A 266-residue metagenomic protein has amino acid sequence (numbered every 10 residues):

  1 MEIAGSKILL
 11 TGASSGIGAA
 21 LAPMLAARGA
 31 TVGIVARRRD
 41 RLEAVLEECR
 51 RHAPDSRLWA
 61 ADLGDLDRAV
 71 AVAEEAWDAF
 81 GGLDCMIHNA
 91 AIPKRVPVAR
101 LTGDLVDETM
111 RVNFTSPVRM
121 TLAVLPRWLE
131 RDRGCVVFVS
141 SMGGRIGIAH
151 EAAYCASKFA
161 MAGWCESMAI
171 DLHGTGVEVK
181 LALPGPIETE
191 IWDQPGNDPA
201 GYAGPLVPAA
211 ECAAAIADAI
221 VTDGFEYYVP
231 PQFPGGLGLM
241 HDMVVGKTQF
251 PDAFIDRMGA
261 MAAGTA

Functional and structural regions predicted by a protein language model:
G12-S15: Conserved glycine-rich cofactor-binding loop
R28-V45: Conserved glycine-rich Rossmann-like NAD(P)H-binding loop of the short-chain dehydrogenase/reductase
R39-D40, A60-A71, G103: The beta1-alpha1 cofactor-binding region of Rossmann-like NAD(H)/NADP(H)-dependent oxidoreductases
P97-V98, T102-M110: Substrate-binding pocket helix/loop in short-chain dehydrogenase/reductase
T121, S157: Active-site helix of classical SDR
S141: Residue(s) in the substrate-gating loop at a strand-loop-helix junction that position the organic substrate next
L181, P199-L237: C-terminal helical subdomain
